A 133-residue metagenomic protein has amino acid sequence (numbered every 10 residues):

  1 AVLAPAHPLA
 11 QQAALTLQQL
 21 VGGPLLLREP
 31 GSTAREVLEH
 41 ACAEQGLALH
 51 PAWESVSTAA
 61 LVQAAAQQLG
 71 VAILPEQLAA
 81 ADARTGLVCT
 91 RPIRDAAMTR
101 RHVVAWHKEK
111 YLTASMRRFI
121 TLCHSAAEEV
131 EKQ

Functional and structural regions predicted by a protein language model:
A1-G23, Q77-L78, A97-M98: Acidic, Gly/Pro-rich loop/turn segments at junctions of secondary structure
A1-V2, P8, P24, V71 (+2 more regions): Residues embedded in well-ordered beta-strands
L9-A10, P24-Q45, E76, L112-T121 (+1 more regions): Secondary-structure junction motif
A13, Q18, V71-A72, R91: Residues that recognize and position ribonucleotide moieties
Q18, V62-Q63, R117: Alpha-helical segments flanking ligand/cofactor-binding loops in enzyme cores
G31-C89: Hydrophobic hinge/microswitch elements
C89-K132: A late-sequence structural motif
